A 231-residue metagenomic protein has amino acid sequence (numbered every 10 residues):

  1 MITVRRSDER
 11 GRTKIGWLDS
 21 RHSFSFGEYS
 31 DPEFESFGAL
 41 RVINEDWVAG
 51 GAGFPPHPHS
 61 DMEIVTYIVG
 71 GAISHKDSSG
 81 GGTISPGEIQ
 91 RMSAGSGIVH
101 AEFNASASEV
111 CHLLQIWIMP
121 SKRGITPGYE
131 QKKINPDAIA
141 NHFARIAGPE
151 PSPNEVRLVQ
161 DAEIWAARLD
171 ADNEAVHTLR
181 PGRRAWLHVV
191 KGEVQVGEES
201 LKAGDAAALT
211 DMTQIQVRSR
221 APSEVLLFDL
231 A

Functional and structural regions predicted by a protein language model:
M1-E45, A49-P55, G82-I84, F103-H112 (+1 more regions): A short, N-terminal "cap"/entry segment at the start of jelly-roll beta-barrel domains of the cupin/DSBH fold
W47-A52, V69-E88, S93-S106: Short acidic (Asp/Glu) patches
G50-G51, G87, G95, D170-E174 (+4 more regions): Tight coil/turn sites that cap or link beta-strands
S60-S79, P86-I89, A171, H177-G197 (+1 more regions): Glycine- and acidic-residue-biased ligand/ion/polar-headgroup-sensing regions
S79-G81, A94-G124, T210-A231: Ligand-binding loop in jelly-roll beta-barrel domains
P149-L179: Strongly charged, low-complexity linkers/loops
